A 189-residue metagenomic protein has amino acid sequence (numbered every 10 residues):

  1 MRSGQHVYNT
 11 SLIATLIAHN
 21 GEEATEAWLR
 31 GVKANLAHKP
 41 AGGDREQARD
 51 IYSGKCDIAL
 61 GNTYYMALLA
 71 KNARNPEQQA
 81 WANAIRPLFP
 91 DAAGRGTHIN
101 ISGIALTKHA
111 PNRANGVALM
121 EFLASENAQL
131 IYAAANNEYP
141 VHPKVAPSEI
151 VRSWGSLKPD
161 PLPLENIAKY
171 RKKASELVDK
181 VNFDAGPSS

Functional and structural regions predicted by a protein language model:
M1-G4, Y8-S11, T15-P90: Ligand-binding pocket segment of bilobal, Venus flytrap-like solute-binding proteins
V7, E23, G42-R45, L60 (+3 more regions): Soluble non-cytosolic domains of exported or imported proteins
I17, L29, A48, Y52 (+5 more regions): Non-transmembrane alpha-helical segments in soluble domains of secreted/periplasmic/extracellular proteins
K55, A70-A73, A110, A114 (+2 more regions): Alpha-helix capping/termination and helix-coil
A80-N112: Flexible, solvent-exposed loop/hinge segments that line or gate ligand/substrate-binding clefts
S102-L162: Mature extracytoplasmic/periplasmic domains
P159-S189: Conserved C-terminal helix/tail region of periplasmic/extracytoplasmic solute-binding proteins
